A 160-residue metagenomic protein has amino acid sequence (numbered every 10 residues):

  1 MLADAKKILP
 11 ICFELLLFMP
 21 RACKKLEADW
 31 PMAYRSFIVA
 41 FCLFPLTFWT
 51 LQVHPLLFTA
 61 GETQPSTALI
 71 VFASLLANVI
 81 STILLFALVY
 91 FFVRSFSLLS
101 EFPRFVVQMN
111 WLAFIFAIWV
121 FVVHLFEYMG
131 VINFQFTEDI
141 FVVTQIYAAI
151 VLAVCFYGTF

Functional and structural regions predicted by a protein language model:
M1-P103: Selected alpha-helical membrane-embedding segments in polytopic membrane proteins
Y90, R94-F160: Hydrophobic alpha-helical transmembrane segments and adjacent short intramembrane/lumenal linkers of inner/organellar
